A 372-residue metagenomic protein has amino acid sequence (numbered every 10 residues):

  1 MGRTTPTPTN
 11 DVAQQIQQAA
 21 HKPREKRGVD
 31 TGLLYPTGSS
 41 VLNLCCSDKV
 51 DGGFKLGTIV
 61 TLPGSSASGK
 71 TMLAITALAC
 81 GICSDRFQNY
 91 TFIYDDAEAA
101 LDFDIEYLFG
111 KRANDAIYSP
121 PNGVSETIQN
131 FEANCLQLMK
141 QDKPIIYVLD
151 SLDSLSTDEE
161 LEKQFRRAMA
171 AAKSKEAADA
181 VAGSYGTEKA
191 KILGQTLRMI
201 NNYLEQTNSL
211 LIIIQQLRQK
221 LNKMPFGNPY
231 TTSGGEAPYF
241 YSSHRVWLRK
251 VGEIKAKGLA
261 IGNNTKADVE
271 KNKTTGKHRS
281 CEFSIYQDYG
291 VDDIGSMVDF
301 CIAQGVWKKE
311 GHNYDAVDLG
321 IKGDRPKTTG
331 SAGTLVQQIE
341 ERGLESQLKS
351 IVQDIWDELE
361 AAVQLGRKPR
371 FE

Functional and structural regions predicted by a protein language model:
G2-D115, E132-A133, Q137: The Walker A/P-loop phosphate-binding site
A97-A99, P121-G123, S151-L152, Q216-L217 (+1 more regions): Short, ordered loop/turn segments at secondary-structure junctions
L101, L155-S156, K220-L221: Catalytic P-loop NTPase motifs of RecA-like helicase/translocase cores
E106-Y107, E159-E162, K223-P225: Short acidic, glycine/serine/threonine-rich loops at helix termini
F109-I117, K163-A182, G227-G234: A short alpha->loop->secondary-structure connector
N122-S209: Phosphate-binding/switch loop-helix module in NTP-utilizing enzymes
A182-Q304: Phosphate-binding/switch region of NTP-binding enzymes
K309-E372: Terminal-proximal interaction/regulatory segments of ATP-powered molecular machines
